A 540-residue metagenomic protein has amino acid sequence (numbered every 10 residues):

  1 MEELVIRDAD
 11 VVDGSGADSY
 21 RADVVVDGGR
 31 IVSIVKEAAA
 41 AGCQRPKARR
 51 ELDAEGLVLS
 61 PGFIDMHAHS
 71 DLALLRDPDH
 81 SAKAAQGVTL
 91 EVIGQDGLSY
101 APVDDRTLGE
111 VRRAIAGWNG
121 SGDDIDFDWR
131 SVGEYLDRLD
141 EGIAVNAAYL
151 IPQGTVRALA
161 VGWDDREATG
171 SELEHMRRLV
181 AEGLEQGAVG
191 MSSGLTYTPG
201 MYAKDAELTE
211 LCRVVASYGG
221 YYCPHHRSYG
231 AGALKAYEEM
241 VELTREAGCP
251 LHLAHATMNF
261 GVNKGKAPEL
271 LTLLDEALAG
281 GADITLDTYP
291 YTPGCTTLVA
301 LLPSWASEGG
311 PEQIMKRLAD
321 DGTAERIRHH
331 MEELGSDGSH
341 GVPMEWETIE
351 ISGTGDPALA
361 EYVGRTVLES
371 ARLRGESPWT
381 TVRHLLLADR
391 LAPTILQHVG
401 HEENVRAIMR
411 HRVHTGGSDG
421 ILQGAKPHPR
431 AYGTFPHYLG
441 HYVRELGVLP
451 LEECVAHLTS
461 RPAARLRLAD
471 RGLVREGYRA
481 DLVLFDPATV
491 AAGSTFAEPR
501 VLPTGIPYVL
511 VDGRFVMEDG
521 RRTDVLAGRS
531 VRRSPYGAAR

Functional and structural regions predicted by a protein language model:
M1-C43, L468, T489-A497: N-terminal metal-binding scaffold of metallo-dependent hydrolase/deaminase domains
E2-I6, G42-G94, V511, P535-A539: Replace "His-x-His-based motif
E3, G29, V413, A463 (+1 more regions): Structural signature of the urease/amidohydrolase superfamily beta/alpha-barrel
A9, G29, G56, H67 (+12 more regions): Divalent metal-coordination and catalytic microenvironments
L72-L150, T169-Q186, T209-S217: Alpha-helical scaffold segments that flank or form the walls of functional sites
Y135, L139, I143-G170, M176-Y197 (+4 more regions): Active-site neighborhoods of metal-dependent hydrolases
E182-M240: Divalent metal-binding pocket/active-site signature
D320, R406-V413, S418-D419, T434 (+1 more regions): C-terminal cap of metal-dependent C-N hydrolases
